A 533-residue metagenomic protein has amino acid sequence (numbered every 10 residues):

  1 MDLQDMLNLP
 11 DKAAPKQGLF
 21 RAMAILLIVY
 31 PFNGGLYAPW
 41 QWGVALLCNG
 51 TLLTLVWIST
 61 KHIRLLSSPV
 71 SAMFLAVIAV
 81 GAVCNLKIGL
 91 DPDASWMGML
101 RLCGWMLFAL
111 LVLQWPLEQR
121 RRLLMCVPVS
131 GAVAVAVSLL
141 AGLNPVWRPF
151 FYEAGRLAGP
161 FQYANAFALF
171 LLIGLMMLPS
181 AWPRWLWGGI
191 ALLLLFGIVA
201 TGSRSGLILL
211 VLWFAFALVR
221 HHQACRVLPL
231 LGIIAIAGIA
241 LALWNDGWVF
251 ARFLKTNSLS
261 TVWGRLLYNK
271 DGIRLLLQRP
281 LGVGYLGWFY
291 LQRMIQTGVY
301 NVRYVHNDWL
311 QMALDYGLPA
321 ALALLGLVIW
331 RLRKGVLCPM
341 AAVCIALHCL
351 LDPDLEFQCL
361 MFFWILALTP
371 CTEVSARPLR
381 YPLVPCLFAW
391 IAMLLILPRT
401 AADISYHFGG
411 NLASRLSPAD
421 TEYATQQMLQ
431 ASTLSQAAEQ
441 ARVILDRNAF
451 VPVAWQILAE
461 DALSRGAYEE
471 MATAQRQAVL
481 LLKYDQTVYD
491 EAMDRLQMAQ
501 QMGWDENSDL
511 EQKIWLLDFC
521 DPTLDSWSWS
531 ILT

Functional and structural regions predicted by a protein language model:
M1-P128, M177-L186, A215-P229, T372-E460 (+3 more regions): Transmembrane signal-anchor hairpin modules in multi-pass inner-membrane enzymes, especially those that act on
G18-N33, V44-V56, L75-C84, M97-L111 (+4 more regions): Alpha-helical transmembrane segments of multi-pass inner-membrane proteins
G89-L90, W147-R156, R252-L254: Membrane-interface helix termini and inter-helical loops of multi-pass transporters
P92-A94, A154-F167, T261, R265-L266 (+1 more regions): Short aromatic-rich membrane-water interface segments that cap or initiate transmembrane helices in multi-pass membrane
R156-P160, W213, A240-D271, L291-M294 (+1 more regions): Flexible juxtamembrane loops connecting transmembrane helices in multi-pass membrane enzymes that build or modify
S203, W288, D308-W309: Extended, hydrophobic alpha-helical segments in both membrane/secreted and soluble proteins
G264-V302, Y316-L322: TM-adjacent membrane-interface loops and short helices in multi-pass inner/ER membrane proteins
